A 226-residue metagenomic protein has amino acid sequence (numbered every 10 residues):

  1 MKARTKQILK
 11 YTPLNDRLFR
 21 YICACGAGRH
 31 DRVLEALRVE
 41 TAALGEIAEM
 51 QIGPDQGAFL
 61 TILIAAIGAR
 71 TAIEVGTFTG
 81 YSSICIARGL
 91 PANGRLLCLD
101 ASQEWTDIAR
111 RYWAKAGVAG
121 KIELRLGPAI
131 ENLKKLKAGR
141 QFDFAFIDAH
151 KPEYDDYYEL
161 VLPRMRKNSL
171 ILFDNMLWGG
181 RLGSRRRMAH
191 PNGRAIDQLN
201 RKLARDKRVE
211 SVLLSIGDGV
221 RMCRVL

Functional and structural regions predicted by a protein language model:
M1-F146, K151-L172, M176-L226: A short alpha-helical cap/connector motif
